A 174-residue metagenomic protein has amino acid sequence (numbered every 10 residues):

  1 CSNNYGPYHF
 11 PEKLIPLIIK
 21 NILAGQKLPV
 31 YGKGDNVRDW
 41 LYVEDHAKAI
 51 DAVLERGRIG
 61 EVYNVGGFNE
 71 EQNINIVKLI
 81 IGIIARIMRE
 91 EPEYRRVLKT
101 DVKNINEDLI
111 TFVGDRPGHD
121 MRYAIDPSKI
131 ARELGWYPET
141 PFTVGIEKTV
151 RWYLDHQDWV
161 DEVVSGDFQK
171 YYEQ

Functional and structural regions predicted by a protein language model:
C1-L14, N36-V37, E71: Flexible, glycine-rich beta-alpha linker
P16, K20-Q174: C-terminal substrate-binding subdomain of Rossmann-fold SDR/epimerase-dehydratase oxidoreductases
